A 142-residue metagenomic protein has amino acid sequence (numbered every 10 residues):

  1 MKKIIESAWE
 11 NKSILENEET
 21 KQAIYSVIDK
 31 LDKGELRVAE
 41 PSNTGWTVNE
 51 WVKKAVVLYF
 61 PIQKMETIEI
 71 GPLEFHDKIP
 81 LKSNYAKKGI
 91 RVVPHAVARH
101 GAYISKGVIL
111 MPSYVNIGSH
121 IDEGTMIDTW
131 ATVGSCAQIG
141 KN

Functional and structural regions predicted by a protein language model:
M1-I90: Terminal amphipathic alpha-helical/low-complexity segments used for targeting or macromolecular assembly
A86, I90-N142: Structural signal for interior beta-strand "rungs" in well-ordered beta-sheet cores of soluble enzyme domains
